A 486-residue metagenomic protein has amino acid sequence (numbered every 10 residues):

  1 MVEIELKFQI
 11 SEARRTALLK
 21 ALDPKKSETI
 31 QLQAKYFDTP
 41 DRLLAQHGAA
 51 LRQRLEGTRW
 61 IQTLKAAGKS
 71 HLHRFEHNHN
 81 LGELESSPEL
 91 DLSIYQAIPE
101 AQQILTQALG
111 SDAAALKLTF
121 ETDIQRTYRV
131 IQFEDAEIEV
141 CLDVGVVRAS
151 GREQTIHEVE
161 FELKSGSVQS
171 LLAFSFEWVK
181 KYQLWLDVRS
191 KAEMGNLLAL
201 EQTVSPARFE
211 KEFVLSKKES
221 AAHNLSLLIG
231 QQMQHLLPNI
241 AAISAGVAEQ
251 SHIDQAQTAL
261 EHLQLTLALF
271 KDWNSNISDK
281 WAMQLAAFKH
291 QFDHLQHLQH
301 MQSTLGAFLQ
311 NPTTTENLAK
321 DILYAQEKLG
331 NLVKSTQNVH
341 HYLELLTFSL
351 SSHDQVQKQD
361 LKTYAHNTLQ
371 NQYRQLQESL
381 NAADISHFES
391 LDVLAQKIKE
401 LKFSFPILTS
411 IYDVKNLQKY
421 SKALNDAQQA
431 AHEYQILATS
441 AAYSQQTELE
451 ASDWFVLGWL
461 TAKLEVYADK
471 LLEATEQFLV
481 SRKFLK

Functional and structural regions predicted by a protein language model:
M1-K486: Function-determining surface determinants
